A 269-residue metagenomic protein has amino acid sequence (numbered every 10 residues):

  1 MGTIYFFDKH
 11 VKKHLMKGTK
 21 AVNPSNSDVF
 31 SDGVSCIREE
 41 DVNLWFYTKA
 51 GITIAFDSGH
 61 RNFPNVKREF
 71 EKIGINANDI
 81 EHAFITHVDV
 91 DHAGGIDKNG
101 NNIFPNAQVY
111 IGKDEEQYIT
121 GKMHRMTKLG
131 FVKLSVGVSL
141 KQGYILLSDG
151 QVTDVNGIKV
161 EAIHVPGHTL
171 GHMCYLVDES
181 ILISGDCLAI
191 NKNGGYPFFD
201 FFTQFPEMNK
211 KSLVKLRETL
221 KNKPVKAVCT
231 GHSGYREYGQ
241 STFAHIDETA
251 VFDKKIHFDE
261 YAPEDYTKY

Functional and structural regions predicted by a protein language model:
M1-L15: N-terminal membrane-anchoring alpha-helices
K13-K17, N23-P24, K113-I163, Q204-V225: Metallo-beta-lactamase
T19-I73, C174-G185, A189-I190: Conserved beta-strand hairpin/beta-sheet module of binuclear metal-dependent hydrolase folds, prominently
I52-I54, D79-H82, I158, S180-I181 (+1 more regions): Structural motif
I54-D57, A83-F84, A162-H164: Short catalytic-loop micro-motif centered on adjacent basic/acidic residues
R61, K159-P166, L170-S241, H245: Metallo-beta-lactamase
N62-P64, E71-S148, E248-K255, Y261-E264: Active-site HxH/HxHxD metal-binding segment of metal-dependent hydrolases
K223, Y235-Y269: Binuclear metal-ion centers of metallo-dependent hydrolases, dominated by the metallo-beta-lactamase
